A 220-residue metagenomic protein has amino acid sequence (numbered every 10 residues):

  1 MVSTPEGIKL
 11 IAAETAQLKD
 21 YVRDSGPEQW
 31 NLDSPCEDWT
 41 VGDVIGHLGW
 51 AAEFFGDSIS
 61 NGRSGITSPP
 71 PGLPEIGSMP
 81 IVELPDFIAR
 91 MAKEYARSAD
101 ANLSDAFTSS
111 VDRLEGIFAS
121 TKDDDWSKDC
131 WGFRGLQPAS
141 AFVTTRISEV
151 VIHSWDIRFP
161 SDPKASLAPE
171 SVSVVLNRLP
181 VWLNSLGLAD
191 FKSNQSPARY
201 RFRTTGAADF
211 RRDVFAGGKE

Functional and structural regions predicted by a protein language model:
M1-G46, F55-D57: An N-terminal domain-cap segment
M1-K9, D24, Q29-L32, S60-P74 (+3 more regions): Structured surface interface patches that mediate subunit assembly and partner/cofactor docking
E14-Y21, A51, S110-R113, I117-S120 (+2 more regions): Amphipathic, well-ordered alpha-helical segments in soluble domains
V22-P27, I81-A89: Short alpha-helical hairpin
I45-L84: Conserved alpha-helical segments that form or flank metal/cofactor-binding pockets of metalloenzymes
G77-F87, V111-I117: A glycine-rich, hydrophobic loop/mini-helix early in the fold
L84-S110: A short, structured beta-strand-centered segment in the mid-to-C-terminal lobe of catalytic cores from group-transfer
